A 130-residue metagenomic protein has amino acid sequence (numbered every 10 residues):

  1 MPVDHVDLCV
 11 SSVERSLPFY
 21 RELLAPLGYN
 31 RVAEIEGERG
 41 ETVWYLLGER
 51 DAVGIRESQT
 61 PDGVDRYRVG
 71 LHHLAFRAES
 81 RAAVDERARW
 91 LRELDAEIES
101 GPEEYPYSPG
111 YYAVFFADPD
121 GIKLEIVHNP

Functional and structural regions predicted by a protein language model:
P2-V6, G70-L74, Y112: Short amphipathic alpha-helical segments
D4, L27-V32, E36, D51-E57 (+3 more regions): Long, contiguous binding/interaction regions
D4-H5, E41-T42, G110-F116: Alpha-helical scaffold segments that form or flank carboxylate-/histidine-based iron centers
D7-A52: Core segments of cupin and vicinal oxygen chelate
V10-R15, A75-P119: Vicinal oxygen chelate
T42-E79, D85-E86, E93: Long, continuous compositionally biased terminal/linker segments
W44-R50, F116-P119, N129: Active-site beta-strand termini and strand-to-loop segments that position acidic
